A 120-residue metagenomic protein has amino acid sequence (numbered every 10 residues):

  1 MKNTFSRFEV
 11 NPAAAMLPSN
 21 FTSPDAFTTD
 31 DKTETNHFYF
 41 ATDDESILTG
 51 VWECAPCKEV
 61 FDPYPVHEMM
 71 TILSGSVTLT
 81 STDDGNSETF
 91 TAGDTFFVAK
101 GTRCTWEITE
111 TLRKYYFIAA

Functional and structural regions predicted by a protein language model:
M1-S46: A short, N-terminal "cap"/entry segment at the start of jelly-roll beta-barrel domains of the cupin/DSBH fold
S46-Y64, A99-K100: Conserved short histidine dyad/triad with adjacent acidic residue
T49-V51, M69, T95: Conserved hydrophobic/aromatic beta-strand scaffold that supports enzyme active sites
Y64-L79: Short, conserved beta-strand element in jelly-roll/cupin
D84-K100: Short acidic-glycine-tyrosine-enriched beta hairpin
R103-I108: Short, exposed beta-strand-loop hairpins at the edges of beta-sheets in extracellular/periplasmic proteins
E110-A120: A short hydrophobic beta-strand segment most commonly corresponding to one strand of the jelly-roll/cupin
